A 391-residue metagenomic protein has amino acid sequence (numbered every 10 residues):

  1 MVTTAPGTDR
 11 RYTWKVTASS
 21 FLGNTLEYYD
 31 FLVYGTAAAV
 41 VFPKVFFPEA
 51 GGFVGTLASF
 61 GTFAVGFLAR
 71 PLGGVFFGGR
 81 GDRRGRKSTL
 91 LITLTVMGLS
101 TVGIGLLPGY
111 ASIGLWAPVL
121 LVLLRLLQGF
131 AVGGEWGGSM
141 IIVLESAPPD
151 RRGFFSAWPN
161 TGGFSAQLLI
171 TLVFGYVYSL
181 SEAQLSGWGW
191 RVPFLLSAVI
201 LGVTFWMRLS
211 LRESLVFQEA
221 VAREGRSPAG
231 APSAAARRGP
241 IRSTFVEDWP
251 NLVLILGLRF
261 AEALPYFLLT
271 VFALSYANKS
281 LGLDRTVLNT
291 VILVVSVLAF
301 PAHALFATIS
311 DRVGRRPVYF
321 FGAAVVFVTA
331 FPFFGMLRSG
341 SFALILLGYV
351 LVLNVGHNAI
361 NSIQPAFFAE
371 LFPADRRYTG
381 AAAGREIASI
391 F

Functional and structural regions predicted by a protein language model:
G35-T36, D248-A299: Extracytoplasmic gate region of multi-pass secondary transporters
A38-L72, V119: Extracellular/periplasmic helix-loop-helix junction of adjacent transmembrane segments in MFS-like secondary
P48, T95-G114, A324-G340: C-terminal ends and interior cores of transmembrane alpha-helices in multi-pass membrane transporters/permeases
L72-R86, A302-R315: Helix-to-loop junctions at the C-terminal end of transmembrane segments in multipass secondary transporters
R83-T95, R312-A323: Cytoplasmic membrane-interface "Motif A"-like loop-to-helix N-cap segments of 12-TM Major Facilitator Superfamily
I113-G133, A343-A359: Hydrophobic core of transmembrane alpha-helices in multi-pass small-molecule transporters, especially MFS/SLC-type
G153-Y178, I200, G384-F391: Glycine-rich segments within core transmembrane alpha-helices of 12-TM secondary carriers
R316-I363: C-terminal transmembrane helical hairpin of 12-TM major facilitator-type secondary transporters
